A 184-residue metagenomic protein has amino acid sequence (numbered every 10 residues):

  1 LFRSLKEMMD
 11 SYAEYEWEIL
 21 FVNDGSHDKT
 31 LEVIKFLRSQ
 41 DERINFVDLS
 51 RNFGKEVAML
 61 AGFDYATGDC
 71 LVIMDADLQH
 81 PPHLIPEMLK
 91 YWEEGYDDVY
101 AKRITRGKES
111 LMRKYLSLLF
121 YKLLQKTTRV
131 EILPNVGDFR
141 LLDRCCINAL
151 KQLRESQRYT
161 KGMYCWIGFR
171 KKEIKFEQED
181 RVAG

Functional and structural regions predicted by a protein language model:
F2, K6, A13-G25, V47-L49: Short beta-strand/loop segment that forms part of the nucleotide-sugar
M9-Y15, R38-R43: Short helix-capping segments at alpha-helix termini
E18, R43-N45, R170-K172: Conserved beta-strand segments of alpha/beta enzyme cores
N23-L31, L78-Q79: A conserved acidic beta->alpha catalytic loop
F36, R43-R51, K55-Y65, C70 (+2 more regions): Acceptor/aglycone-binding surface of glycosyltransferases and processive sugar-polymer synthases
G168-G184: Short, charged cytosolic
